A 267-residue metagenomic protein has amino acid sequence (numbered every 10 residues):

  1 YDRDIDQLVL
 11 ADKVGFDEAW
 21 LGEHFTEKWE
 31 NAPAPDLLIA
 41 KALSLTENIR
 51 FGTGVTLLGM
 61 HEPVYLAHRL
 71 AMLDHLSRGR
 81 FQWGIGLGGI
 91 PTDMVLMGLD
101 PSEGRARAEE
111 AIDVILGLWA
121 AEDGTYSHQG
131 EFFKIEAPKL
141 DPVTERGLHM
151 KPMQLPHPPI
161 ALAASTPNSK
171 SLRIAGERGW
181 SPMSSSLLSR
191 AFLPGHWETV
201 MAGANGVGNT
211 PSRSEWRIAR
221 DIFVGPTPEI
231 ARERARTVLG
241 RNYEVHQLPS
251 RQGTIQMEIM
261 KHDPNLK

Functional and structural regions predicted by a protein language model:
Y1-T53, H157-P158: N-terminal beta1-alpha1-beta2 module of alpha/beta enzyme domains
K13, E103-K151, A191-K267: An alpha-helical appendage that flanks or caps ligand/catalytic pockets
A19-L21, F51-T53, F81-I85, I160-A163 (+2 more regions): Hydrophobic faces of well-ordered beta-strands that scaffold small-molecule active sites in alpha/beta enzyme cores
H24-T26, T56-L58, G86-I90, A163-P167 (+2 more regions): Active-site beta-loop-alpha junctions enriched in small/polar residues
F25-P33, L58-V64, S189-P194, V224: Acidic-and-aromatic substrate-binding clefts and catalytic sites of carbohydrate-active enzymes
A32-A34, L70, R234-L239: Aromatic- and acidic-residue-enriched segments that line the glycan-binding/catalytic groove of carbohydrate-active
G59-R178, P194-E198, N205-V207: Internal, glycine-rich beta/alpha segment that forms the wall or movable "lid" of small-molecule/cofactor binding
